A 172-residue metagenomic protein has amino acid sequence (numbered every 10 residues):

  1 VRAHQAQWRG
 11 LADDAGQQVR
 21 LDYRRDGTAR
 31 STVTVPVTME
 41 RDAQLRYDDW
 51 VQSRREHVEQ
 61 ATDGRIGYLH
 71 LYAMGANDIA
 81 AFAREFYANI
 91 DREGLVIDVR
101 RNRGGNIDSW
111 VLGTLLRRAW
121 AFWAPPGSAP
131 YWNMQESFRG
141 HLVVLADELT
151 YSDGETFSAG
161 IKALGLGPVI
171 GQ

Functional and structural regions predicted by a protein language model:
V1: Phosphate-binding active sites in nucleotide-utilizing proteins
H4-Q172: Cleft-lining beta-strand/loop regions that shape enzyme active-site pockets
